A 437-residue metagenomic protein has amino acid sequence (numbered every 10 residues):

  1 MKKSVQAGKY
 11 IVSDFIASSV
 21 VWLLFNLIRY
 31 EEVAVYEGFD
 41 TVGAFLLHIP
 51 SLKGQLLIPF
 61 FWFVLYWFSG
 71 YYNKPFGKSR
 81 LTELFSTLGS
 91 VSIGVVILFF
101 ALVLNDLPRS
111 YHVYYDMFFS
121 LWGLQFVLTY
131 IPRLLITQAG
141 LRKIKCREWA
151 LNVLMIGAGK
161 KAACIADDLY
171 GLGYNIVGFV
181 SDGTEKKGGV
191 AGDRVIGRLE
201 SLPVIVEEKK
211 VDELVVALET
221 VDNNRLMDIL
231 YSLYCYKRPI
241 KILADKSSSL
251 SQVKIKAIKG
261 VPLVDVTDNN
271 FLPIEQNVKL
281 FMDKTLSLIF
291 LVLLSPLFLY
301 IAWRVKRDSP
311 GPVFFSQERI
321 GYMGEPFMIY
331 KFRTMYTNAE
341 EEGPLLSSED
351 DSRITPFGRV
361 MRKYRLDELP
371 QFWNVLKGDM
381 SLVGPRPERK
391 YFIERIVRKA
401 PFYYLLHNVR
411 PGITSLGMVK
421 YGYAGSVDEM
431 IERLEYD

Functional and structural regions predicted by a protein language model:
M1-A17, V21, E32, G77-S79 (+1 more regions): N-terminal hydrophobic signal-anchor/signal peptide
M1-K145, W149, K279: Signature of alpha-helical transmembrane segments in polytopic membrane proteins
T87, V91, C146-C164, P312-M335: Membrane-cytosol interface motif
K237, K241-K246, P370-W373, L416-G422: Hydrophobic alpha-helical segments characteristic of transmembrane helices
E275-A339, N374: A hydrophobic, helix-centered structural microdomain
T337-S348: A short, polar/charged loop-to-alpha-helix boundary motif
S347-R410: A short, structured surface patch at a secondary-structure boundary
A400-D437: C-terminal terminal-structure detector
